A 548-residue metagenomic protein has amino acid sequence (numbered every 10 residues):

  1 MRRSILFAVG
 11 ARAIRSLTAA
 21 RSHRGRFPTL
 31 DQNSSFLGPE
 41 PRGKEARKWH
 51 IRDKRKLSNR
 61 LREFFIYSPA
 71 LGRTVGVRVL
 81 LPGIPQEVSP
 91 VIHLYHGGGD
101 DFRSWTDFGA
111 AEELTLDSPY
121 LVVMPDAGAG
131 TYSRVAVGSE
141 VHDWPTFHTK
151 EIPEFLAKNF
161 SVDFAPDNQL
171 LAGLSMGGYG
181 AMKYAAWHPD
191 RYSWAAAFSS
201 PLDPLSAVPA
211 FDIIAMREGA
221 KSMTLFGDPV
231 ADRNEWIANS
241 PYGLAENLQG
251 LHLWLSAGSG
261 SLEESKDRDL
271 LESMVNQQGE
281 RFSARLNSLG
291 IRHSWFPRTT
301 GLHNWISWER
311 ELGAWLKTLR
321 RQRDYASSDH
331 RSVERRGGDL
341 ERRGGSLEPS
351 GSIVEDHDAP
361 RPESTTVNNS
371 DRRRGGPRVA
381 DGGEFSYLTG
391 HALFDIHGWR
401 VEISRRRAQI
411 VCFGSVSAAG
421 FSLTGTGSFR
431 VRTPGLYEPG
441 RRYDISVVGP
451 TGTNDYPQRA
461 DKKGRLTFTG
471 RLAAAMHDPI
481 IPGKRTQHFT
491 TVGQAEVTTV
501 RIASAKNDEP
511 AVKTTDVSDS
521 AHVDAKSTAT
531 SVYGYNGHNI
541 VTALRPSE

Functional and structural regions predicted by a protein language model:
S4-G425: Non-catalytic cap/lid and distal C-terminal segments of serine-dependent acyl enzymes
R378-E548: C-terminal beta-sandwich/jelly-roll accessory domains of carbohydrate-active enzymes
